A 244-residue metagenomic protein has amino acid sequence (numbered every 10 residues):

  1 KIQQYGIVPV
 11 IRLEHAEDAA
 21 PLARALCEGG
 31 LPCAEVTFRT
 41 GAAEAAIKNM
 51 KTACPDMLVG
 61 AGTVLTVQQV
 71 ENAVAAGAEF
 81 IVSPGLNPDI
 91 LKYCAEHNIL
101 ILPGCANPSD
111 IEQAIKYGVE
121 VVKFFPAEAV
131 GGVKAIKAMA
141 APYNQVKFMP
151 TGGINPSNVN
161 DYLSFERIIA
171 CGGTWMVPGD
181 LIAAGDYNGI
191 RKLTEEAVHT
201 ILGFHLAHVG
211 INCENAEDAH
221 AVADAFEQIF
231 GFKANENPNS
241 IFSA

Functional and structural regions predicted by a protein language model:
K1-G77, E96, P156, A184-V198: Conserved N-terminal beta1-alpha1 strand-loop-helix module at the mouth
K1-I11, V198-A223, I229-F230: N-terminal beta-strand motif that seeds the catalytic metal site of vicinal oxygen chelate
G6-V10, C33-E35, D56-G60, E79-F80 (+5 more regions): Structural preference for beta-strand elements that scaffold enzyme active sites
R12-E14, A61-V67, S83-N87, P103-P108 (+2 more regions): Glycine-rich beta-to-alpha transition loops that act as phosphate-gripper elements at the mouths of alpha/beta enzyme
L22, T66-A76, S109-Y117, K134 (+2 more regions): Catalytic cores of alpha/beta
E28-G29, A76, H97, Y117 (+2 more regions): Structural motif
F80, P84-I90, K123-G132, R167-I190: Glycine-rich phosphate-binding active-site loops on the catalytic face of alpha/beta enzymes
F230-A244: Conserved short beta-strand elements that form part of the metal-binding/catalytic scaffold of enzyme active sites
